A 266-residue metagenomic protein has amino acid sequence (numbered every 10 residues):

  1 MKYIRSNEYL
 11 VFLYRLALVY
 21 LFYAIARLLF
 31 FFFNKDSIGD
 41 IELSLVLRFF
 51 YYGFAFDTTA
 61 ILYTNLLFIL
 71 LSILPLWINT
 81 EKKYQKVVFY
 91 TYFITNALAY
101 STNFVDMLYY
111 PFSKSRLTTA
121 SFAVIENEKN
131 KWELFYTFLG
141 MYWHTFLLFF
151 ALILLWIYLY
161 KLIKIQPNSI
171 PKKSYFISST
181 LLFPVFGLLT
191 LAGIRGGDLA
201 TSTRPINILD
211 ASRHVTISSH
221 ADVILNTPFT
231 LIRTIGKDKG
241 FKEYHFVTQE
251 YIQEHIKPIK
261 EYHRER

Functional and structural regions predicted by a protein language model:
Y3-L225, R233, G240: Transmembrane and membrane-interface helices of multi-pass, inner-membrane envelope-modifying transferases
A211-R266: Membrane/wall-proximal cationic-aromatic binding patches
